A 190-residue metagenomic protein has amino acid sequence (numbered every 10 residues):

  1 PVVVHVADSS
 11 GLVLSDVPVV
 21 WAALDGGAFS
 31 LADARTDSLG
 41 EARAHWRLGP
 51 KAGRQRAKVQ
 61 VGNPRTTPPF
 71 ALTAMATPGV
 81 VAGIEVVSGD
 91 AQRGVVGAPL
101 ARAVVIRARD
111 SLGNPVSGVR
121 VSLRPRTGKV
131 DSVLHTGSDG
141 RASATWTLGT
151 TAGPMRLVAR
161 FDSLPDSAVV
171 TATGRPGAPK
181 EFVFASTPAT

Functional and structural regions predicted by a protein language model:
P1-S15, V20, L24-L31, P50-S122 (+3 more regions): Short S/T/G/P-enriched beta-strand
V17, D25, T36-S38, A42: Exposed regions on extracellular, virion, or secretory-pathway luminal proteins
S30-E41, D131-R141: Short, acidic Ser/Thr/Gly-rich low-complexity loop/linker segments typical of extracellular and cell-surface proteins
A42-P50, A142-T150: Short, hydrophobic beta-strand segments
